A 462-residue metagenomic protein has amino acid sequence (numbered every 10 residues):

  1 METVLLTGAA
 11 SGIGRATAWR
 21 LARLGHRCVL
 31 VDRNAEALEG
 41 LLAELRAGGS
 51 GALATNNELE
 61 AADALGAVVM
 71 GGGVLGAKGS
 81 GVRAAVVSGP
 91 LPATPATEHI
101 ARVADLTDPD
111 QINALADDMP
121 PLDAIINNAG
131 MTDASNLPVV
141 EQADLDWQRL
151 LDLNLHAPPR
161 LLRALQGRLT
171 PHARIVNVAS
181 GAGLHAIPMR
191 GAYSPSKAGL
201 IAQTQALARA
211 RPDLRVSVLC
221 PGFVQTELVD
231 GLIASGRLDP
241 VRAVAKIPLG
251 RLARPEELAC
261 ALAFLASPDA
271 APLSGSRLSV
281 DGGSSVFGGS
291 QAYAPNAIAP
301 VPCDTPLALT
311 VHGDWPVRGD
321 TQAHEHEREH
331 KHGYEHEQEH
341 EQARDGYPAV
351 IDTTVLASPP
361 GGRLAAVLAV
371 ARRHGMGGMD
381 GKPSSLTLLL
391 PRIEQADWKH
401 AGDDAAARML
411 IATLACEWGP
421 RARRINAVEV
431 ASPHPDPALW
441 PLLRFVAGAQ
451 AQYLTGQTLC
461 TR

Functional and structural regions predicted by a protein language model:
A10-G12: Conserved glycine-rich cofactor-binding loop
E36, R102-A114, D144: The beta1-alpha1 cofactor-binding region of Rossmann-like NAD(H)/NADP(H)-dependent oxidoreductases
E98, I126, R215, C220 (+3 more regions): Short, small/polar-rich loop/turn modules that mediate ligand/substrate recognition or access, typified
N136-V139, A143-Q148, A243: Substrate-binding pocket helix/loop in short-chain dehydrogenase/reductase
L162, S196, H400-A407: Active-site helix of classical SDR
S180: Residue(s) in the substrate-gating loop at a strand-loop-helix junction that position the organic substrate next
V218, L238-L273, G282, V430-R462: C-terminal helical subdomain
